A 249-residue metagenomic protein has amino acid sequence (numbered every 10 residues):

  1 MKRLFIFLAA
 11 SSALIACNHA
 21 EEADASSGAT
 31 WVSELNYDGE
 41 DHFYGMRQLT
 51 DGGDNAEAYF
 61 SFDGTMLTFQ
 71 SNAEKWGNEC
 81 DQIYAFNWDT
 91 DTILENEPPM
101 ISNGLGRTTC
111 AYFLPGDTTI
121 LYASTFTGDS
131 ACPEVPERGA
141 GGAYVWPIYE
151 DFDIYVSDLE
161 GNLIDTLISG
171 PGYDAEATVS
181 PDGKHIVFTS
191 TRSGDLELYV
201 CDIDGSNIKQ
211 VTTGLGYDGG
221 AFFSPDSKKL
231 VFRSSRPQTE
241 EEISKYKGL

Functional and structural regions predicted by a protein language model:
L4-S12: Sec-dependent N-terminal signal peptides
I15-A16: C-terminal motif of bacterial Sec signal peptides marking the signal peptidase cleavage site
G28-Y37, Y44-E79: Beta-strand-rich domains and repeat architectures in extracellular enzymes and scaffolds, especially beta-propellers
W31-D54, F86-R107, S157-Y173, D202-Y217 (+1 more regions): Multi-bladed beta-propeller domains
D51-D54, Q70-I83, S102-T108, A123-I154 (+4 more regions): A flexible loop/linker signature enriched in serine peptidases of the S9 family
F62-D63, P115-G116, P181-D182, P225-D226: Residue-level detector of Asp-centered blade-edge/turn motifs that repeat once per structural unit in beta-propeller
L67-T68, I120, I186-V187, L230: Hydrophobic beta-strand positions that form the internal "hydrophobic ladder" of WD40/Gbeta-like beta-propeller blades
